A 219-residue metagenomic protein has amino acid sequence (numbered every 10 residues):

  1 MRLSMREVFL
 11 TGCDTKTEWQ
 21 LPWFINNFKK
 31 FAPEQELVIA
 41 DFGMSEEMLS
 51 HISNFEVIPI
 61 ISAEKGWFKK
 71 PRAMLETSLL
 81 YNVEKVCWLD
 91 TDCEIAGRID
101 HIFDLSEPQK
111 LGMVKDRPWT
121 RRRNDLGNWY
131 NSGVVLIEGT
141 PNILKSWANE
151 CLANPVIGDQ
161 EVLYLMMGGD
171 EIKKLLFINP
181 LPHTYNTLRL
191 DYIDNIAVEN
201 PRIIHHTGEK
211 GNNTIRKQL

Functional and structural regions predicted by a protein language model:
M1-G66, L79-N82, G208-G211: N-terminal anchoring/stem segment of glycosyltransferases
W19-P22, F68, R72, I157-L165: A structural signal for well-ordered alpha-helical segments within the folded catalytic domains of diverse enzymes
E34-G43, C87, G112-M113, L181 (+1 more regions): Short, hydrophobic beta-strand segments that form beta-sheet elements in well-ordered domains
A40-E47, G97-I99, R117, T184-N186 (+1 more regions): Short, polar loop motifs at secondary-structure junctions
E46-S53, I102-S106, V198, R216-K217: Short loop/helix-cap segments at secondary-structure boundaries that form the rim of catalytic
V57-P59, K65-R123, L136-I137: GT-A fold catalytic core of metal-dependent nucleotide-sugar glycosyltransferases, centered on the diacidic
L126, N131-V135: Glycine/small-residue-rich pyrophosphate-binding loop that anchors the diphosphate of NDP-sugar donors
V134-Q218: Catalytic core and acceptor-binding pocket of nucleotide-sugar-dependent glycosyltransferases
